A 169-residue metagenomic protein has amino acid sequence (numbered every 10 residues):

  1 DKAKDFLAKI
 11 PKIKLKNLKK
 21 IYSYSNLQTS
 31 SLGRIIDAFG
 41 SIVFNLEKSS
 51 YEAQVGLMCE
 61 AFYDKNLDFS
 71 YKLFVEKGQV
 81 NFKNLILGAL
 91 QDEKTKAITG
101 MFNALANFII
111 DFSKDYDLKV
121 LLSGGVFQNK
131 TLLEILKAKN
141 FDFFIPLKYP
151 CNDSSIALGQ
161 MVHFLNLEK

Functional and structural regions predicted by a protein language model:
D1-L118, K130-I135: A contiguous, well-structured pocket-lining segment that forms one wall/lid of small-molecule binding clefts in soluble
D5, Q160-H163: Domain-level signal for soluble alpha/beta catalytic cores
D37, F44, F127-Q128, K148-C151 (+1 more regions): Short, glycine-/Ser/Thr-/acidic-enriched flexible segments
L46, L118, K139-D142, E168-K169: Secondary-structure transition/capping motifs at alpha-helix termini and the adjoining loop/turn into the next element
K96, V162-K169: A polyampholytic, Gly/Pro-enriched intrinsically disordered region
M101, L105, L122-V126, I145-L147: Active-site proximal loops enriched in glycine and acidic residues that flank catalytic Cys/His/Asp and coordinate
I110-D111, K137, F164-L167: N-terminal small/polar loop signature for handling phosphorylated ligands or for N-terminal nucleophile
S123, L136-A157: Conserved phosphate-binding/catalytic loops in two-lobed NTP-binding clefts
